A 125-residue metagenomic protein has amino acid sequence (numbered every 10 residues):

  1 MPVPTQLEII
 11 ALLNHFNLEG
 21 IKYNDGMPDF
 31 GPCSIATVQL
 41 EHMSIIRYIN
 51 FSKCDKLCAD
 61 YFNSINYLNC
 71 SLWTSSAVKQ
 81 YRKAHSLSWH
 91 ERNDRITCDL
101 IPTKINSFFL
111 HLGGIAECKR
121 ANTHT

Functional and structural regions predicted by a protein language model:
M1-S88, R92-T125: Nuclease and nuclease-like effector domains acting on nucleic acids or nucleotide cofactors
